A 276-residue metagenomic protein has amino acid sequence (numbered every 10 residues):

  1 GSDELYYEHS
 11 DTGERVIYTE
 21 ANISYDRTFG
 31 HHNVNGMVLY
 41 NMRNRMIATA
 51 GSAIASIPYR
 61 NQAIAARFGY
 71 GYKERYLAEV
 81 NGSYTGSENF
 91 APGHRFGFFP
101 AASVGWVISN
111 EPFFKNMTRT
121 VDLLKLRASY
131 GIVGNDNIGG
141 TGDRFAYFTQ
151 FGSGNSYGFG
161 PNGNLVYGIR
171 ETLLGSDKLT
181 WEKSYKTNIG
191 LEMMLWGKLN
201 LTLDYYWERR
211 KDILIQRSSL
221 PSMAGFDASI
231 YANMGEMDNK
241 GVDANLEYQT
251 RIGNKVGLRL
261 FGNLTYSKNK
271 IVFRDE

Functional and structural regions predicted by a protein language model:
G1-E276: Extracellular/periplasmic, surface-exposed regions of secreted and cell-surface proteins
